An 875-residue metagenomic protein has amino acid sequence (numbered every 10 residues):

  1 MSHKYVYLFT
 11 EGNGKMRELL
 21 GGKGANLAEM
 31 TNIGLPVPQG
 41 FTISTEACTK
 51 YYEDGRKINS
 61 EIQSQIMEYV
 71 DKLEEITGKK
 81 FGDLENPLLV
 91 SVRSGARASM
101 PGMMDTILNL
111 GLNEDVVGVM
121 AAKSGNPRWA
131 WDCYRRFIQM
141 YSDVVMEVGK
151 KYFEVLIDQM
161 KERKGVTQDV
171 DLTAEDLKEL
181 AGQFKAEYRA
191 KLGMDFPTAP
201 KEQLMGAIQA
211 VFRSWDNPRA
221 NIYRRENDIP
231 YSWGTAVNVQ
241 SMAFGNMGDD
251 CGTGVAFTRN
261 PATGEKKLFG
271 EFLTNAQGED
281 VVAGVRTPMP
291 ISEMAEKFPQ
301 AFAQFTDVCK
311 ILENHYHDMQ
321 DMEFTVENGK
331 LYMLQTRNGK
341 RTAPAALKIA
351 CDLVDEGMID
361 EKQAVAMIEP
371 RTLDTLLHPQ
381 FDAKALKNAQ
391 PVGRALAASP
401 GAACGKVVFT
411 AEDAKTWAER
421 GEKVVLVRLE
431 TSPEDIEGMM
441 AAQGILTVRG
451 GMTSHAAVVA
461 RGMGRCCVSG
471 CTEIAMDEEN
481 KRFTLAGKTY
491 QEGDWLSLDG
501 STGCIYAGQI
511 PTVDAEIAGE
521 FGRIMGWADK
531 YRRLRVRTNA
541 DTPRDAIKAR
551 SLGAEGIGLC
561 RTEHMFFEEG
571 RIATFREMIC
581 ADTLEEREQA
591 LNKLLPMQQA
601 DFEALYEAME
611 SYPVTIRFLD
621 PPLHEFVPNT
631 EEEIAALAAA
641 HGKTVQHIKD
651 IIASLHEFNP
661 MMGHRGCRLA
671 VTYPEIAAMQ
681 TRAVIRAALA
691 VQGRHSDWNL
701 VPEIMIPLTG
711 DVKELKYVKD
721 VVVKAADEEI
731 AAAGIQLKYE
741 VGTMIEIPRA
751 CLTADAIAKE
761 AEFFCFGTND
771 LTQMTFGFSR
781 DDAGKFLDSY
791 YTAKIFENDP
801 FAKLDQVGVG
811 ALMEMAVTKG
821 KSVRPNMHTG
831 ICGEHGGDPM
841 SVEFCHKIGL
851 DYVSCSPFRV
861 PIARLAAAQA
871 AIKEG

Functional and structural regions predicted by a protein language model:
M1-A389, T416, E422-V425, S432-E437 (+11 more regions): Nucleotide/phosphate-binding sheet-loop regions of phosphoryl- and nucleotidyl-transfer enzymes
F41, V448-G450, S469-T472, C560 (+2 more regions): Short beta->alpha connector loops at strand-helix junctions that form conserved, small/polar/Pro-enriched
R93, I517, W527-G875: Conserved alpha/beta-domain cores
I208, W215, L376-V408, R523-D529 (+2 more regions): Flexible inter-domain linker/hinge segments
N238, V408, V425-V427, L446 (+3 more regions): Structural motif
K330-Y332, L429-M440, G444-L446, M452-V458 (+7 more regions): Glycine-rich phosphate/ribose-binding loops and adjacent secondary-structure elements that form binding surfaces
R394-E434, L485-R523: Extended, non-globular alpha-helical segments
